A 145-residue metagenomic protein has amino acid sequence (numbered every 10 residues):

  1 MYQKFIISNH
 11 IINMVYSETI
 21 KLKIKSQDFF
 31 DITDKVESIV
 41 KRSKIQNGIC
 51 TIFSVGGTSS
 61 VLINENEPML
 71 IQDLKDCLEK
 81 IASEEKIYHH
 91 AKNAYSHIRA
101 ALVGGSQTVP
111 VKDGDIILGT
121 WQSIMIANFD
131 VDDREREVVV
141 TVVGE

Functional and structural regions predicted by a protein language model:
Y2-E145: Active-site histidine-anchored catalytic micro-motif
